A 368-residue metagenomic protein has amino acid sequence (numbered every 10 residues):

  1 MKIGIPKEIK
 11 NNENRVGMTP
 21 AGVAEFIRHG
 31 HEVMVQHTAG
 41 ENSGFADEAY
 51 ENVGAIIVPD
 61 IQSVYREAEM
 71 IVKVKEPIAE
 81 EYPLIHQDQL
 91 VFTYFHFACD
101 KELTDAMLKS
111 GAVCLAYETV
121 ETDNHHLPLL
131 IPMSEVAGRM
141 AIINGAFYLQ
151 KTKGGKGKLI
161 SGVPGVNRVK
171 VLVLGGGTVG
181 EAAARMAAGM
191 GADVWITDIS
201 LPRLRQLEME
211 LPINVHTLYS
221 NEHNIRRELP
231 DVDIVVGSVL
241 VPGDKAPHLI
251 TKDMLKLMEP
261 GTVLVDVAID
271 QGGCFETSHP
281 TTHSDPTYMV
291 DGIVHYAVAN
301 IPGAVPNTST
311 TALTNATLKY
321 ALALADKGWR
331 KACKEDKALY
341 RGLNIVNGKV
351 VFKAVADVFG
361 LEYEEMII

Functional and structural regions predicted by a protein language model:
P6-K7, N11-F45, T152-G237, T287: Glycine-rich phosphate/diphosphate-binding loop of Rossmann-like nucleotide-binding domains
N12-G17, E80-L84, T93, P242-I250 (+1 more regions): Glycine/threonine-rich flexible loop motifs
H31, H86-L90, S110-A112, E259-T262 (+1 more regions): A short helix->loop->beta-strand "cap" motif at the edges of active sites that frequently abuts
G54-E67, L218-E228: Short acidic low-complexity segments
R66, M70-L149: Phosphate/diphosphate ligand-binding glycine-rich loop within oxidoreductases
E69, K75-E76, F95-H96, N221 (+3 more regions): Short glycine-/small-residue-rich Rossmann-like dinucleotide-binding loops
E118-L159, R168, I269, C274-I368: Adenosine-phosphate binding glycine-rich loop
M209-D291: Rossmann-like adenosine-cofactor binding region
